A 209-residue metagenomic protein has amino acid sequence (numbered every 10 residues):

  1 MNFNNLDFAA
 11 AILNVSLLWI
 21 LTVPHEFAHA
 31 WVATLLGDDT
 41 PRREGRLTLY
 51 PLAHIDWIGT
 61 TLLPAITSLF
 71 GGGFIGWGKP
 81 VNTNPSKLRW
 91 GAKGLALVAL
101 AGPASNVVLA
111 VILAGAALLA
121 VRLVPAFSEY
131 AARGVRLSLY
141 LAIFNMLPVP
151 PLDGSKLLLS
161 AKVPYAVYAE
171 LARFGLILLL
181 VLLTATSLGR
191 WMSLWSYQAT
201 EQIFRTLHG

Functional and structural regions predicted by a protein language model:
M1-G209: Hydrophobic transmembrane alpha-helices and their immediate loop junctions in multi-pass integral membrane proteins
